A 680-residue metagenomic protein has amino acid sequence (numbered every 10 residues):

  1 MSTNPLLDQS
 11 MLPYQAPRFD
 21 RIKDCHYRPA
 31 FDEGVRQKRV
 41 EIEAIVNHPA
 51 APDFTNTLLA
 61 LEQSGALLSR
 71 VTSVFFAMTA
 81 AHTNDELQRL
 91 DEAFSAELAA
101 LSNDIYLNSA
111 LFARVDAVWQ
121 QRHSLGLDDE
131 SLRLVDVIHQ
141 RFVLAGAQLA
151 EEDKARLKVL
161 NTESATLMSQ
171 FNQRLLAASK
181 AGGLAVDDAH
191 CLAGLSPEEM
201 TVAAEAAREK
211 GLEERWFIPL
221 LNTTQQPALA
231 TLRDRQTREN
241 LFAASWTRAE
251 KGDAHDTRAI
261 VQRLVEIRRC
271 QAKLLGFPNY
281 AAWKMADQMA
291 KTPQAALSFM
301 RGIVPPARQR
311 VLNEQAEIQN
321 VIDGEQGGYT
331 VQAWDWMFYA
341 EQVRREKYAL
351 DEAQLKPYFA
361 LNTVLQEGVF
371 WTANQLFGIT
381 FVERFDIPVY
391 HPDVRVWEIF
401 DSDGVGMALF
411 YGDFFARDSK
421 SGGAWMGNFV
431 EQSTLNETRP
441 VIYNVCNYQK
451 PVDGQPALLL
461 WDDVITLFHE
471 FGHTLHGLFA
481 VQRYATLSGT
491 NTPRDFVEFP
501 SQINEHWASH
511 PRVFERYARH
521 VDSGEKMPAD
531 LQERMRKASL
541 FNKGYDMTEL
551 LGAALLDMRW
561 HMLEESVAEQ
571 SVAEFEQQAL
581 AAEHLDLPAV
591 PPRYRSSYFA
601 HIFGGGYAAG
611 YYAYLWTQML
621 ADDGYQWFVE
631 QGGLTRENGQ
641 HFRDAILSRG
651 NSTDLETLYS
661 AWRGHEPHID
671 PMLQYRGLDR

Functional and structural regions predicted by a protein language model:
M1-E199, F628: N-terminal helix-rich structural modules
S2-P29, E33, G194, R215-F217 (+10 more regions): C-terminal, non-catalytic "cap/extension" segments appended to globular domains
M11-H26, F75-F94, A117-V159, P219-A259 (+7 more regions): Short His/Asp/Glu-rich catalytic/ion-coordination signatures at enzyme active sites or charged loops
R36, V40, A44-A51, L67-N84 (+22 more regions): Intrinsically disordered or highly flexible coil/loop and linker segments, enriched in small and charged/polar residues
A66-A77, D136, Q140, A243 (+4 more regions): Short, hydrophobic/amphipathic alpha-helical patches that form generic packing surfaces within helical domains
E130, L134-V135, T166, Q173 (+8 more regions): Active-site-proximal, well-structured secondary-structure segments within enzyme catalytic domains
T257-R269, V441-N444, Q482, R649-N651: Short, hydrophobic/aliphatic alpha-helical segments
Q449-F468: Short pre-active-site segment immediately N-terminal to the catalytic Zn-binding motif
